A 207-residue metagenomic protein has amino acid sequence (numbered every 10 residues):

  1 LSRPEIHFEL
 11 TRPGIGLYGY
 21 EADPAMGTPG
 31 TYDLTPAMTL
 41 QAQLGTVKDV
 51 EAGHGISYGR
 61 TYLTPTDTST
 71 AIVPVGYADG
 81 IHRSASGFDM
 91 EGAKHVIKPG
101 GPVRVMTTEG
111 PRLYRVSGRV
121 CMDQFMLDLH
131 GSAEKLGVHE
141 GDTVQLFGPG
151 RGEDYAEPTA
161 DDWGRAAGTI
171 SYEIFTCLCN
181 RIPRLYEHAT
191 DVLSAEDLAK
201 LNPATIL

Functional and structural regions predicted by a protein language model:
L1-L207: Active-site anion/phosphate-binding pocket segments in diverse small-molecule metabolic enzymes
